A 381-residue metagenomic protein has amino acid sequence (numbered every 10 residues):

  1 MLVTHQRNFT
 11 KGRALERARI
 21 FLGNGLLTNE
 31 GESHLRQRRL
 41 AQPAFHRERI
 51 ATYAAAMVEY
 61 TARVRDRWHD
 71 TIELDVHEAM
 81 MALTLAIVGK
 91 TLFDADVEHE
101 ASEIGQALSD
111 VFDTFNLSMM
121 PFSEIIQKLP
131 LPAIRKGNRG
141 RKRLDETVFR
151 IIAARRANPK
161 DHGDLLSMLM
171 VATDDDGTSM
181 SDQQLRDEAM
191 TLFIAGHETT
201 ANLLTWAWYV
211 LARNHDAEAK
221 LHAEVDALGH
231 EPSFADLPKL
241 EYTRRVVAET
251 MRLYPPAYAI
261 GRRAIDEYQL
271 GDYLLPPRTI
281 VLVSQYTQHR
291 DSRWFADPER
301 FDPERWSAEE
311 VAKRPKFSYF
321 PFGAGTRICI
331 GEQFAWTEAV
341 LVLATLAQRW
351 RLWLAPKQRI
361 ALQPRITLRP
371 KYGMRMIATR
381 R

Functional and structural regions predicted by a protein language model:
L2-H5, R13-F93, A101-A154, M168-A172 (+3 more regions): Cytochrome P450 catalytic-domain helical core, especially the substrate-recognition surface and oxygen-activation
R7, V283-E310: Conserved cytochrome P450 K-helix/beta-meander segment immediately N-terminal to the heme-binding cysteine loop
R19-I20, H46, A86, G140-L204 (+6 more regions): Conserved cytochrome P450 catalytic core segment spanning the I/J/K helices
T61, S109, D226-P232, I328 (+1 more regions): Cytochrome P450 proximal C-terminal region
E146, R150, P232-G271: Conserved cytochrome P450 K-helix E-x-x-R motif and the immediately C-terminal K′/meander segment
T199-E224, Q333-W350: Cytochrome P450 catalytic-core helices
